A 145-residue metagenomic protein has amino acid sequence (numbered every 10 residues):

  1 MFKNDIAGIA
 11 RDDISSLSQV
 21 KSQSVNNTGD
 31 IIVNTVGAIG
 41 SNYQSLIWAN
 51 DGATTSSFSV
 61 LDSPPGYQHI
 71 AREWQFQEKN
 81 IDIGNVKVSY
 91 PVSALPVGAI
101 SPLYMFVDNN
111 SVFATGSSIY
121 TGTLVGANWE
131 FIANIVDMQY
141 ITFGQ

Functional and structural regions predicted by a protein language model:
M1-G66: Catalytic cores of secreted or luminal carbohydrate-active enzymes
V36-G37, W48-G52, K79, P91 (+2 more regions): Structured loops at beta-to-helix junctions and adjacent beta-edge loops in soluble globular domains
A38, L95-V97, I132-N134: A general structural signal for short secondary-structure junctions and capping/turn motifs
V60-L103, V107-N109: Proteolytic processing hotspots in large secreted/extracellular or virion-associated proteins and select intracellular
I81, G98, L124-G126, N134-V136: Surface-exposed coil/turn segments at beta-strand junctions on protein surfaces, enriched
S111-F113: Acidic, glycine-anchored loop motifs typical of Ca2+
T115-A127: Solvent-exposed serine/threonine-rich low-complexity stretches and specific carbohydrate-binding patches
A127-Q145: C-terminal beta-strand-rich structural cap/linker in extracellular carbohydrate-active enzymes
